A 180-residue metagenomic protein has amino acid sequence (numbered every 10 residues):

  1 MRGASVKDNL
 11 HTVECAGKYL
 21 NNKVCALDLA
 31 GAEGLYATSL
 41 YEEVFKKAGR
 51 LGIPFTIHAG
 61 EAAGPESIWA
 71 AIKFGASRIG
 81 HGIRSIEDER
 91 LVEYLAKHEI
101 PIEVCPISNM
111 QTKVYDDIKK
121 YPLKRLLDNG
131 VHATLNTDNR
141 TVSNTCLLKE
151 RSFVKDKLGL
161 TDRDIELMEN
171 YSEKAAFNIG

Functional and structural regions predicted by a protein language model:
M1-E89: Divalent metal-binding pocket/active-site signature
C15, K47, R125, F153 (+2 more regions): Alpha-helical scaffold segments in soluble metabolic enzymes
A37-Y41, A63-F74, L91-Y94, T112-K124 (+1 more regions): Histidine/acidic-residue-rich catalytic or RNA/ligand-binding cores of hydrolases and nuclease-related proteins
I53, A76, I100, V131 (+1 more regions): Short glycine/serine/threonine/alanine-rich loop segments
T56-A62, V131-C146: Short acidic/histidine-rich active-site segments
A63, R84-I86, N109-M110, T141-V142 (+1 more regions): Positions that flank functional sites
I83, D88-A133, T137: Active-site neighborhoods of metal-dependent hydrolases
L148-K149, F153, K157-G180: Mid-to-C-terminal alpha-helical segments outside catalytic/metal-binding sites
